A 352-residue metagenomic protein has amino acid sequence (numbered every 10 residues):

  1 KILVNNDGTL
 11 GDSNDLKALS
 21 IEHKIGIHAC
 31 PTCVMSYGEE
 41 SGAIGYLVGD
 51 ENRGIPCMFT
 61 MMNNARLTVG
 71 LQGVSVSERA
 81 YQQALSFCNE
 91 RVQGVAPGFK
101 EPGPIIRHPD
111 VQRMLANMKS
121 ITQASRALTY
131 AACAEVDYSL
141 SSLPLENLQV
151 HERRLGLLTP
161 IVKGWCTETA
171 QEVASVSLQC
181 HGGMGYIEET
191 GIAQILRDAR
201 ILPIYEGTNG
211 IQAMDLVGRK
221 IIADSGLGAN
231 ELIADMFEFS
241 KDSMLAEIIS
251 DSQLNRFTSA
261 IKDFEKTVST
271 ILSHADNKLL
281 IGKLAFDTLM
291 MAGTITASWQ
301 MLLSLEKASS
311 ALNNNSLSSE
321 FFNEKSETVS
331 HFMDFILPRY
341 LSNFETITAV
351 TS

Functional and structural regions predicted by a protein language model:
K1-D263: Internal glycine-rich alpha/beta core junctions
A223, F239-S352: C-terminal amphipathic alpha-helical interaction region
